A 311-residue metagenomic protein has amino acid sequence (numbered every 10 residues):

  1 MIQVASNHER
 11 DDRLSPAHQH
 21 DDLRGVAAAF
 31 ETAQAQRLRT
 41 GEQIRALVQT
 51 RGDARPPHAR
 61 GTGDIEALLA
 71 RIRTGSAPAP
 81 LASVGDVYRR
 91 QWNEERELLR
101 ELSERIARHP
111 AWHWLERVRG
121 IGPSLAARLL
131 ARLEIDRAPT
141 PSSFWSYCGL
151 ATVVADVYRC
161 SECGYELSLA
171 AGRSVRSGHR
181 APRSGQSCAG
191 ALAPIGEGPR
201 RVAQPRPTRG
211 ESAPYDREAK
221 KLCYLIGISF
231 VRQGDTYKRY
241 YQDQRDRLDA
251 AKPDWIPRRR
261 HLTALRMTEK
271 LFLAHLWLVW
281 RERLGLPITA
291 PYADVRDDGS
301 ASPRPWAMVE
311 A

Functional and structural regions predicted by a protein language model:
M1-D12, R296-A311: Glycine- and charge-rich intrinsically disordered segments
M1-R105: Long, charge-rich intrinsically disordered scaffolds of nucleic-acid metabolism proteins
D22-E42, A46, R128-R132, K221-S229 (+1 more regions): Short, hydrophobic/amphipathic alpha-helical patches that form generic packing surfaces within helical domains
Q36-A46, T50-A54, E104, R232 (+3 more regions): Intrinsically disordered or highly flexible coil/loop and linker segments, enriched in small and charged/polar residues
P56-G63, D246, D298-S302: Core structural elements
E97-I135: Coiled-coil termination/hinge junctions
W114-R117, L129-L262, R266, V279: Phosphate-backbone recognition surface of nucleic-acid-processing proteins
W255-D297, A301-M308: Basic, amphipathic alpha-helical segments enriched in Lys/Arg and hydrophobic/aromatic residues
